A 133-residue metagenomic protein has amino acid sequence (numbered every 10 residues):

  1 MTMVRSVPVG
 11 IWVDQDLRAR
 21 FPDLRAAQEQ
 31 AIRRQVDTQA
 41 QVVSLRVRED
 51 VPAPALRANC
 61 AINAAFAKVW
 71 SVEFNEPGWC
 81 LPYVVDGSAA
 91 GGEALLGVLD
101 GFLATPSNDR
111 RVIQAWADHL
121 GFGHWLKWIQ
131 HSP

Functional and structural regions predicted by a protein language model:
M1-Q30: Post-HExxH zinc-binding segment in Zn-dependent metallohydrolases
P22-P133: Pan-zinc metallopeptidase signature
